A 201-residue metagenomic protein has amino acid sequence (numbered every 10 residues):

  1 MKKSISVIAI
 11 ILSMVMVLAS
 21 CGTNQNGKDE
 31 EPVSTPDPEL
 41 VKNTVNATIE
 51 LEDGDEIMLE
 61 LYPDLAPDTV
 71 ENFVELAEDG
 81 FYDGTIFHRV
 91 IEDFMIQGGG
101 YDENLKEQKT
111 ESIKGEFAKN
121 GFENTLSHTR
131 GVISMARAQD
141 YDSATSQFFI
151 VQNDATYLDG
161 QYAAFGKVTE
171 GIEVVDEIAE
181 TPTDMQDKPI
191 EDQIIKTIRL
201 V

Functional and structural regions predicted by a protein language model:
K2-V201: Cyclophilin-like peptidyl-prolyl cis-trans isomerases
